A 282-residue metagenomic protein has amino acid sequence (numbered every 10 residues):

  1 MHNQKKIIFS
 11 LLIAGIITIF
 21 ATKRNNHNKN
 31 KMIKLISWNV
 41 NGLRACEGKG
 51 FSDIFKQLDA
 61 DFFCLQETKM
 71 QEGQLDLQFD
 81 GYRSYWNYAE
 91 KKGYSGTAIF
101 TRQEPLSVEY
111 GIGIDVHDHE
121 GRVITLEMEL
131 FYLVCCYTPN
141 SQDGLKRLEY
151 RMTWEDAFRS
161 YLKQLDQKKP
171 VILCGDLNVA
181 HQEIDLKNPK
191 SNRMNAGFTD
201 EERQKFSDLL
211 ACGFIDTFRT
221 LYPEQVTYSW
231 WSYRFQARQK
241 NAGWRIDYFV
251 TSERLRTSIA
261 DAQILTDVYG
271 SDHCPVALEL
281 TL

Functional and structural regions predicted by a protein language model:
T18-F79, R83, A89-Y94, H181 (+1 more regions): N-terminal, active-site-proximal structural segment of metallo-dependent hydrolase catalytic domains
I33-N41, L130-Q142, C174: Active-site-proximal beta-strand elements of phosphoester/diester hydrolases
W38-N39, F55-G73, L133, L162-E183 (+4 more regions): Active-site beta-strand/loop signature of hydrolases that rely on acidic residues for catalysis
F62, R83, W154-A242, I246: Metal-dependent phosphoesterases centered on the DNase I-like endonuclease/exonuclease/phosphatase
K69, Q74-S141: Structured beta-strand-rich core segments of catalytic domains in phosphoester-bond hydrolases
K92-S107, Q225, Q236-T257: Conserved beta strand-loop-helix elements of the APE1-like EEP
R102, L126-E129, S252, L278-L282: Active-site beta-strand termini and strand-to-loop segments that position acidic
G113-I114, P139-E155, K190-M194: Surface-exposed cleft-lining segments at the edges of enzyme active sites
